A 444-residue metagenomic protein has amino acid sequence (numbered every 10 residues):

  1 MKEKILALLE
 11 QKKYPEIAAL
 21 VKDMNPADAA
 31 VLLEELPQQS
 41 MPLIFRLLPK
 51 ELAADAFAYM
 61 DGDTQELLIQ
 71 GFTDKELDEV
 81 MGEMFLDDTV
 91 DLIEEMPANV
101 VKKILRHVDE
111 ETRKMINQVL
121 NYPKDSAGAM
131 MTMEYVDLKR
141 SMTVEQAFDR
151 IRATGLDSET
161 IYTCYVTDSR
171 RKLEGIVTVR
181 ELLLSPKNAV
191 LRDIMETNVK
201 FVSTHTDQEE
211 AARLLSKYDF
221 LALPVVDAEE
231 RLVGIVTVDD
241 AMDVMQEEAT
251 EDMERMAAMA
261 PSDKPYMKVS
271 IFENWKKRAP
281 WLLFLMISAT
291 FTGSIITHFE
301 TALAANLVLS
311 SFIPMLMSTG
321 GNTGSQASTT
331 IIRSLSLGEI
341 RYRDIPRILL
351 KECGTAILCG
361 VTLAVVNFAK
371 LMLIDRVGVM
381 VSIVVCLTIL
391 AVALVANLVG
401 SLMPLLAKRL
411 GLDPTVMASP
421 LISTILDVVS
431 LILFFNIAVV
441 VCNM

Functional and structural regions predicted by a protein language model:
M1-A260: Hydrophobic packing positions in regular secondary-structure scaffolds
P26, W281-A289, F312, L316 (+15 more regions): Alpha-helical transmembrane segments in multi-pass membrane proteins
D240-N274, S325-I348, L405-R409: Non-transmembrane, extramembrane segments of multi-pass ion/lipid transporters
D252, M317-R333, S423-L431: Short helical (or helix-break) motifs at transmembrane helix termini and adjacent helical loops in multi-pass membrane
K264-F284, Y342-V361, S382-V385: Soluble-to-membrane junctions at the N-terminal ends of transmembrane alpha-helices in multi-pass ion-transporting
M286-L303, A364-R376: Juxtamembrane "helix exit" motif at the C-terminal ends of alpha-helical transmembrane segments in multi-pass membrane
H298-I313, D375-L387: Membrane-water interface of transmembrane alpha-helices in multipass transporters/channels
L406-L426: Interfacial loop-to-transmembrane junctions
